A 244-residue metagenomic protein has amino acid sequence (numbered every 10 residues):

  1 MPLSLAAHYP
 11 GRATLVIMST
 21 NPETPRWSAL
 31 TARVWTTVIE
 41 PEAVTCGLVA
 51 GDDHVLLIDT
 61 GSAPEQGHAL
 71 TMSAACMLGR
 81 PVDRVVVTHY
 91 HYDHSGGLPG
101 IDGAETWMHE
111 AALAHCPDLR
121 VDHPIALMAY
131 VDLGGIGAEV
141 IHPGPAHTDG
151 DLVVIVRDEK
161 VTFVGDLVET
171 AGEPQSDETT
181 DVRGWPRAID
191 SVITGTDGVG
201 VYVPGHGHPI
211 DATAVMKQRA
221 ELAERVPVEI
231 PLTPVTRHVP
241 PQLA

Functional and structural regions predicted by a protein language model:
P2-N21, D190-V201, H208-A244: Accessory terminal helices/loops
P22-E23, A29, E110-G144, T148-G150 (+3 more regions): Metallo-beta-lactamase
P25-M72, L152-D166: Conserved beta-strand hairpin/beta-sheet module of binuclear metal-dependent hydrolase folds, prominently
R33, V49, D59, A74 (+8 more regions): Divalent metal-coordination and catalytic microenvironments
T36, L56-D59, D83-V86, E139-V140: Short catalytic-loop micro-motif centered on adjacent basic/acidic residues
I39-E40, T60-G61, T88-H91, H109-A111 (+2 more regions): Active-site-proximal beta-strand/loop segments in catalytic clefts of secreted hydrolases
V55-L56, S62-A63, P145, D149-E224: Metallo-beta-lactamase
G67-H68, M72-Y130, E221-E229: Active-site HxH/HxHxD metal-binding segment of metal-dependent hydrolases
